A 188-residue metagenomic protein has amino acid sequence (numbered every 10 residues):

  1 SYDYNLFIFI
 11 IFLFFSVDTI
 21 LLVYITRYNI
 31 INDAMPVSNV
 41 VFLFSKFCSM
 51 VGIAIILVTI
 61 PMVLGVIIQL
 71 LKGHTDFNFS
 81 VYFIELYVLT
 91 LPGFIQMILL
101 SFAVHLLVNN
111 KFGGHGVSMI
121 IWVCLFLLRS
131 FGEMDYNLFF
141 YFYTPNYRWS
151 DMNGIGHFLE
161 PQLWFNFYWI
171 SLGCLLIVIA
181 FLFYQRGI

Functional and structural regions predicted by a protein language model:
S1-F14, F44-F112, R148-M152, F158-P161: Secretory targeting signals
S1-Y24, V63, I179-I188: Hydrophobic alpha-helical transmembrane segments
V17-I53: Helix-loop-helix units of permease transmembrane domains in multi-pass membrane transporters, especially ABC
L22, M35, V66-L70, L106 (+1 more regions): Transmembrane helix-loop junction
I25-N32, S101-L107, F181-I188: Cytoplasmic membrane-interface regions of multi-pass membrane proteins
N29, L43, I67, F83 (+3 more regions): Gram-positive cell-envelope targeting signals
F112-G187: Terminal transmembrane helical anchor/hairpin motif
